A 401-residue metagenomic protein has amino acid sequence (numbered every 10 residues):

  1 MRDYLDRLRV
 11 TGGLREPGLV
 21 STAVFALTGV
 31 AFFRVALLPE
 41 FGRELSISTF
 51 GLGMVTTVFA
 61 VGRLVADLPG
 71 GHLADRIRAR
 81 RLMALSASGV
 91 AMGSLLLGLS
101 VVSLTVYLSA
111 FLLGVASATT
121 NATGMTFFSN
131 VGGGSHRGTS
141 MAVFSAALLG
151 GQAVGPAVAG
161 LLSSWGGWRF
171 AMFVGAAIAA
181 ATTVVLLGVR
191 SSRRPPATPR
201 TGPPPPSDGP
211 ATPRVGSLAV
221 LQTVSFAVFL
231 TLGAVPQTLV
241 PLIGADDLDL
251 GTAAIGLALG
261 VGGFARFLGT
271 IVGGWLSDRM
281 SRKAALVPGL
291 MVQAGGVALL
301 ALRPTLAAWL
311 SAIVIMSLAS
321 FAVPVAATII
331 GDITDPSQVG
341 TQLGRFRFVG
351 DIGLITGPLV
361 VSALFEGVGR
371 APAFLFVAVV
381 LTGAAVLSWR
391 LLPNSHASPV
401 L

Functional and structural regions predicted by a protein language model:
M1-L14, S191-Q222, L401: Juxtamembrane intracellular "pre-TM" segments in multi-pass secondary transporters
A36-F50, T238-A253: Short amphipathic helix-loop junctions that connect adjacent transmembrane helices in Major Facilitator Superfamily/SLC
G42, L73-A74, V158-G166, G244-A245 (+2 more regions): Interfacial helix-cap and linker-helix signal at transmembrane-aqueous boundaries of multi-pass secondary transporters
A60-L68, Q152-A153, G263-F267, I271 (+1 more regions): Residue-level signature of mid-helix packing/kink "hotspots" within the transmembrane helices of 12-pass Major
A66-R78, G269-S281, F365: Helix-to-loop junctions at the C-terminal end of transmembrane segments in multipass secondary transporters
R81-L95, A176, A284-A298: Structural signature of the two symmetry-related core transmembrane helices
F111-L148, T328-I329: Cytoplasmic helix-loop-helix junction between adjacent transmembrane helices in 12-TM secondary transporters
K283-V323: C-terminal transmembrane helical hairpin of 12-TM major facilitator-type secondary transporters
